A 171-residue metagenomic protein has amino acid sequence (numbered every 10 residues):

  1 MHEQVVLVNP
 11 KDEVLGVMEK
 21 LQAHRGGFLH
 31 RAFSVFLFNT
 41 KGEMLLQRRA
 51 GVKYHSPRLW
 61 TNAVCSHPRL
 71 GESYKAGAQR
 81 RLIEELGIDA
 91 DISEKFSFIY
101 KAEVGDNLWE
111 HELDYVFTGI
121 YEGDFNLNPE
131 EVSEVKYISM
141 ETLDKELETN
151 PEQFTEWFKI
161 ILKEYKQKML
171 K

Functional and structural regions predicted by a protein language model:
M1-S34, T40: Acidic, metal-coordinating catalytic segment for phosphate/diphosphate chemistry, firing primarily on the Nudix
V5, E43-M44, V135-K136: A residue-level structural signature of the nucleotidyltransferase/glycosyltransferase Rossmann-like core
L21, R58, L70, I99 (+1 more regions): Nudix hydrolase/Nudix homology domain
Q22-F33, E43-E84: Conserved Nudix-box catalytic region and its N-terminal flanking loop in Nudix hydrolases and closely related
V35, V64, E94, Y115-F117: A structural signal for short, well-ordered beta-strand segments
F38-T40, G119-I120: Active-site beta-strand termini and strand-to-loop segments that position acidic
D89-F98: A short coil-to-beta-strand element that immediately follows conserved catalytic motifs
